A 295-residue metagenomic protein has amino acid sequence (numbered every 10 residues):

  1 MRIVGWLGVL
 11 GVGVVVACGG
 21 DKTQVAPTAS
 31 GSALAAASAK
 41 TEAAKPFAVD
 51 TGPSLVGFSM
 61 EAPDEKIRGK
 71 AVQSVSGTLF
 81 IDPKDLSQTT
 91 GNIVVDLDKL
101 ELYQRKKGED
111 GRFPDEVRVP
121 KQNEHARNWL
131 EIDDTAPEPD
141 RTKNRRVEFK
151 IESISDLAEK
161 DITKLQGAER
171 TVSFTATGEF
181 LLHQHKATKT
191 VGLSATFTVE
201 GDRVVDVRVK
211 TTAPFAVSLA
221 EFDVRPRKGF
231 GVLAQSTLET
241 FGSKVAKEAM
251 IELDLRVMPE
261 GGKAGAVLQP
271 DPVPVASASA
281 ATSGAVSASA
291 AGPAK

Functional and structural regions predicted by a protein language model:
M1-V16: Sec-dependent bacterial lipoprotein signal peptides
C18-K295: Low-complexity, acidic/polar, glycine-enriched regions of mature
